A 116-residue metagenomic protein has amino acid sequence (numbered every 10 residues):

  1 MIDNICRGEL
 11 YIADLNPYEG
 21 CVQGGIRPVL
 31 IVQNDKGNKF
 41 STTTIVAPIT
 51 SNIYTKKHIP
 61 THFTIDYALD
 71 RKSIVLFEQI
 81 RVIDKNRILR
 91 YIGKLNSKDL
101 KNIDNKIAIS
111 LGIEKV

Functional and structural regions predicted by a protein language model:
M1-V116: Conserved functional hotspots at enzyme active or ligand-binding sites that engage polyanionic ligands
